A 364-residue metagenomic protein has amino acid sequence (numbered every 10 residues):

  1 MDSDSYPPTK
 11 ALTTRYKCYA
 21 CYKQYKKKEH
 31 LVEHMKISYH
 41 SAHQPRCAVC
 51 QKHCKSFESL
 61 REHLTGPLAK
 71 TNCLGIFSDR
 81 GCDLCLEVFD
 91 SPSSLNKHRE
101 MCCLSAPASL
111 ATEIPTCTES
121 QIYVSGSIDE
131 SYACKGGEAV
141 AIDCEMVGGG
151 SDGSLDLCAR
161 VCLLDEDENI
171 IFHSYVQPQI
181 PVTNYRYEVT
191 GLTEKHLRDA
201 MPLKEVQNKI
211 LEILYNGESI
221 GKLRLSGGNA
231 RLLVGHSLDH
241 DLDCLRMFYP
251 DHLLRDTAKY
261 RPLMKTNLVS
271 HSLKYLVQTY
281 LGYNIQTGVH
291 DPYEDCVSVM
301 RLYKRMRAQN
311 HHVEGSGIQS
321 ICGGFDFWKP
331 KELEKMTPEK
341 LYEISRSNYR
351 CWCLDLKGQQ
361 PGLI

Functional and structural regions predicted by a protein language model:
M1-E138, Q177, E314, G323-I364: N-terminal accessory regions of nucleic-acid-interacting proteins
A20, S38, V49, P67 (+6 more regions): Metal-dependent phosphoesterase core characteristic of DEDDh/y 3'-5' exonuclease domains
P92, G149, D241-L242: Short, acidic Gly/Pro/Ser/Thr-rich loop/turn segments
D129-L164, D295: Gly/Thr-rich phosphate-binding beta-strand-loop-beta motif of the actin/hexokinase/Hsp70
I142, A200, G235-L238: Short His-Asn-centered micro-motif
T193-E205: Metal-dependent phosphoesterase signature
P202-S226: Short, basic/hydrophobic alpha-helical segments
